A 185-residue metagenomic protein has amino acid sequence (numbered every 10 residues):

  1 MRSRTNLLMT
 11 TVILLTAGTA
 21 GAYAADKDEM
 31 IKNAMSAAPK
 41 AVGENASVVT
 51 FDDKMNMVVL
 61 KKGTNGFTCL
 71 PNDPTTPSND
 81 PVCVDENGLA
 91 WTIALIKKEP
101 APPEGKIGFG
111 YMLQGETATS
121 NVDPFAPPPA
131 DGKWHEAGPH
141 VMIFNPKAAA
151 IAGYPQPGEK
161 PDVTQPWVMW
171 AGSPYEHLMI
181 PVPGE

Functional and structural regions predicted by a protein language model:
M1-M9: Bacterial N-terminal signal peptides that target proteins for export
T10-G18: Bacterial N-terminal signal peptides
A20-A24: Boundary at the C-terminal end of the N-terminal hydrophobic targeting segment
A25-E185: Primary mode marks residue(s) on the alpha4-beta5-alpha5 output face of response regulator receiver
